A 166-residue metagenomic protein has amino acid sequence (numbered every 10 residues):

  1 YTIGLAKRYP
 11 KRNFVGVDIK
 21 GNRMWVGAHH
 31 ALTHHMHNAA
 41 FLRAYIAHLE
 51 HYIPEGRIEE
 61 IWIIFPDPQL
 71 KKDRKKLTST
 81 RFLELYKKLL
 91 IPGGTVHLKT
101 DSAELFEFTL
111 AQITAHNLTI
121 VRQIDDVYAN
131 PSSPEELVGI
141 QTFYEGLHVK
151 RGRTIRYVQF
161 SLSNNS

Functional and structural regions predicted by a protein language model:
Y1-K11: Conserved SAM-binding loop of SAM-dependent methyltransferases across substrates and taxa, primarily the Class I
L5, G27-A28, T109: Conserved SAM-binding loop
N13-D18: Conserved SAM-binding motif I beta-strand of class I
N22-V26, F106: Short alpha-helix immediately C-terminal to the canonical SAM-binding loop
A28-E60: S-adenosyl-L-methionine
Y52, I58-L77: A short SAM/SAH-binding and catalytic strip from SAM-dependent methyltransferases
K76-T95: A short glycine-rich, Lys/Arg-flanked "PGG" loop and its adjoining helix->strand segment in the class I
A111-S166: Class I S-adenosyl-L-methionine
